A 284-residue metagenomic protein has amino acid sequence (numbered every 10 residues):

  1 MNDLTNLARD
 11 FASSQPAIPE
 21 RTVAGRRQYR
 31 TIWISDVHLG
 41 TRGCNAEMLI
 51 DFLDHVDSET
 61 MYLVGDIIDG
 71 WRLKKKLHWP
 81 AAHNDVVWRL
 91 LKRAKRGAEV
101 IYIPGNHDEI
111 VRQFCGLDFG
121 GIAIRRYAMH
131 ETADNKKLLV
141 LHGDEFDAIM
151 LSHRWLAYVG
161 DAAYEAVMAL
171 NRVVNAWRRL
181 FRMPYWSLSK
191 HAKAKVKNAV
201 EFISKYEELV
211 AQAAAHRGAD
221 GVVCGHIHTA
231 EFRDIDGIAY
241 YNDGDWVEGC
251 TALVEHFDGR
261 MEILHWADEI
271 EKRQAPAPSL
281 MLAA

Functional and structural regions predicted by a protein language model:
D3-F11, A24-R30, L39-A133: Core catalytic region of metal-dependent phosphoesterases/phosphodiesterases, especially metallo-beta-lactamase-like
L4-T5, D10-F11, I18, D245-A284: Long, positively charged, glycine-interspersed low-complexity recognition regions
R30-H38, K137-D144, A239-G244: Active-site-proximal beta-strand elements of phosphoester/diester hydrolases
I32, Y62, I101-I103, L139 (+2 more regions): Hydrophobic/aromatic beta-strand patches that form the interior of the parallel beta-sheet core in alpha/beta enzyme
D36, G65-D66, G105, H142 (+2 more regions): Active-site glycine-centered loops adjacent to acidic/histidine catalytic or metal-binding residues that shape
R72-K74, R112-F114, M150-L151, F232-D234 (+2 more regions): Short glycine-/acidic-enriched loop or helix-start segments at secondary-structure transitions that form or flank
G120-Y127, D144, I149-Y158, V200 (+1 more regions): Conserved beta-sheet core of the metallophosphoesterase superfamily
L141-Y206: Active-site-proximal loop/helix segment associated with metal-binding centers of metalloenzymes
